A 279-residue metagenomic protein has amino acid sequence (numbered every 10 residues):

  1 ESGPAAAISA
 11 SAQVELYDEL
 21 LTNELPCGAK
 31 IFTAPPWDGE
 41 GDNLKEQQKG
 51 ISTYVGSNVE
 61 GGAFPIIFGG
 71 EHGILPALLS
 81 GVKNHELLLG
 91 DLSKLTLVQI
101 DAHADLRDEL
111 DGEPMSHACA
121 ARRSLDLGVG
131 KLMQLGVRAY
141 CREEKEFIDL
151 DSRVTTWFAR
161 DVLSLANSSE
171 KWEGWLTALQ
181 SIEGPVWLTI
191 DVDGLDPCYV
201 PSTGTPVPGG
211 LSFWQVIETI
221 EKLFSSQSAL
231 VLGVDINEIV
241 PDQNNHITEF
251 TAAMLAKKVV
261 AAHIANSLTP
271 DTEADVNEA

Functional and structural regions predicted by a protein language model:
E1-A279: Conserved alpha-helical scaffold segments that buttress catalytic/binding sites
